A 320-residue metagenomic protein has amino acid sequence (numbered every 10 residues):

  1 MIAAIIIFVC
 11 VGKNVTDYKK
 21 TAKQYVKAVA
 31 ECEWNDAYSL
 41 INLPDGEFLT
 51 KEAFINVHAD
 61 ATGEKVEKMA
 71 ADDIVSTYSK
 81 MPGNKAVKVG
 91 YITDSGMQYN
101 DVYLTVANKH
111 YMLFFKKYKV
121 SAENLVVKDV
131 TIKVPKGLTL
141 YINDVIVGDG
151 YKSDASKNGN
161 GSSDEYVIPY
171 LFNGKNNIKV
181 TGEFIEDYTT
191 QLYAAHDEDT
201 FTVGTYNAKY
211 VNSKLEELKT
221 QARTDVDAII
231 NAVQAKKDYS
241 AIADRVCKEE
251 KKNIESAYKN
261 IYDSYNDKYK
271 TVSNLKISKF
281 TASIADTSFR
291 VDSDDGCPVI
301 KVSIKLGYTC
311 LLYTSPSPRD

Functional and structural regions predicted by a protein language model:
M1-C10: Hydrophobic membrane-insertion alpha-helices, especially the h-region of bacterial N-terminal signal peptides
V11-A70, G137-L138, A208-S288: Core segments of small alpha/beta cavity-forming domains
N56-F115, N124-V127, D267-L312: Surface-exposed, charged secondary-structure patches
A107-H110, G182-N212: Structured interaction patches on ligand/partner-binding surfaces of diverse proteins
K128-V134, T314: A short, amphipathic beta-strand motif
P135-D154: Short, ordered, surface-exposed loop/turn motifs in non-cytosolic proteins
G159-N177: Short Pro-Gly-centered beta-turn/loop motif in secreted/extracellular proteins
Y313-D320: Conserved small/polar residues in nucleotide/adenosyl-binding loops
